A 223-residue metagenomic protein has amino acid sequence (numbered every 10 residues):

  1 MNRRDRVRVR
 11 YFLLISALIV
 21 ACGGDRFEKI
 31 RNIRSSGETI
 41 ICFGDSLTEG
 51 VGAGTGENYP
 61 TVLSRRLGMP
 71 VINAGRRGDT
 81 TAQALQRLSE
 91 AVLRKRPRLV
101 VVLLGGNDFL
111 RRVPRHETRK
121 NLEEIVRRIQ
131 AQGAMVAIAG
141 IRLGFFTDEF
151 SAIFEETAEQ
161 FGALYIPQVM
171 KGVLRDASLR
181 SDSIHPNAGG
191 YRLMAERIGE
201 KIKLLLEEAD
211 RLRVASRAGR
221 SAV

Functional and structural regions predicted by a protein language model:
N2-F12: Bacterial N-terminal signal peptides that target proteins for export
F12-L13, V101: Small-residue packing motifs within transmembrane alpha-helices
I19-A21: C-terminal motif of bacterial Sec signal peptides marking the signal peptidase cleavage site
G23-Q83, R87-R96: Serine-esterase "nucleophile elbow" of acetyl-processing enzymes
G24-D25, T61-R66, Q86-V223: Alpha-helical cap/lid subdomain in secreted, periplasmic, or secretory-pathway luminal O-acyl-processing enzymes
